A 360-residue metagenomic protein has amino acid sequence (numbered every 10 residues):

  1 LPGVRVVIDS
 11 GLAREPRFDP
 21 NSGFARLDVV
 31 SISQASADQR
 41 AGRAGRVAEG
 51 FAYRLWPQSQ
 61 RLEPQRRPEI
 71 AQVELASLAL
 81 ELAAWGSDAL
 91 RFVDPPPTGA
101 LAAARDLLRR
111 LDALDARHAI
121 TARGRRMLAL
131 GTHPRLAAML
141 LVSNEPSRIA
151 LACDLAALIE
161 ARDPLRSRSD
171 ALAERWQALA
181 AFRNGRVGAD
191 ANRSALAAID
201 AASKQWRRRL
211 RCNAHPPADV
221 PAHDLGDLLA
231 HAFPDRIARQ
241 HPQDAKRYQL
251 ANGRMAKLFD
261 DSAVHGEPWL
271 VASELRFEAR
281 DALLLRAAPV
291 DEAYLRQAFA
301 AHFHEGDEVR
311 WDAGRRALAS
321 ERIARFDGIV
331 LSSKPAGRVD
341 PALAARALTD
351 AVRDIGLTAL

Functional and structural regions predicted by a protein language model:
V4-I8, A13-P16, W56-L360: Second RecA-like catalytic domain
V6, L12-E63: Conserved segment of the helicase C-terminal RecA-like domain
